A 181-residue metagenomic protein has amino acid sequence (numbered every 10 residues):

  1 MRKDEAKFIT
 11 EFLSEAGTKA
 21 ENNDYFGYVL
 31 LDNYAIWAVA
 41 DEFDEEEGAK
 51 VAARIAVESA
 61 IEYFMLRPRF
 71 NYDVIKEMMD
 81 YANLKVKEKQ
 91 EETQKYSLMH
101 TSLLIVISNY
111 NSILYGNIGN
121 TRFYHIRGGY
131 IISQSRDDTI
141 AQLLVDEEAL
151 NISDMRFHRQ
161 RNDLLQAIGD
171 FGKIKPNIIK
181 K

Functional and structural regions predicted by a protein language model:
M1-K181: PP2C/PPM-type serine/threonine phosphatase catalytic domain
